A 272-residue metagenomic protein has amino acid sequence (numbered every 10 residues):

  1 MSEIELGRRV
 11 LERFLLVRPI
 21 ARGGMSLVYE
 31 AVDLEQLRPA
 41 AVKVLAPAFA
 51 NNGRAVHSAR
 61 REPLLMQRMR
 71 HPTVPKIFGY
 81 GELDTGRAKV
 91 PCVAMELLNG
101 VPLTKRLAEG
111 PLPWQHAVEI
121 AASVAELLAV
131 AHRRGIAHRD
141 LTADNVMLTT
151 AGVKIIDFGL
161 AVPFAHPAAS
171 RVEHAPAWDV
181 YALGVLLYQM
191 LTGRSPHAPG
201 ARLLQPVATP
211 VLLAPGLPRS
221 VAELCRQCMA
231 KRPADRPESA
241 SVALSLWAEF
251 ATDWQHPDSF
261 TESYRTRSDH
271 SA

Functional and structural regions predicted by a protein language model:
L27: Conserved N-lobe ATP-binding subsite of Hanks-type protein kinase domains, especially the beta3 VAIK lysine
V32-P39: Conserved N-lobe loop of protein kinases adjacent to the ATP-binding glycine-rich P-loop
A46-R68: AlphaC helix of the eukaryotic protein kinase fold
K76-K89: Short beta-strand micro-motifs within the conserved protein kinase catalytic domain, predominantly in the N-lobe
G86-P102, R106: Conserved short submotifs of the Hanks-type protein kinase catalytic core that shape the nucleotide-binding pocket
I120-A121: Activation segment signature within eukaryotic-like protein kinase domains
V124-I136: Protein kinase catalytic-loop region centered on the HRD/HxD motif
A168-D258: C-terminal lobe helix-coil module of Hanks-type protein kinase domains
